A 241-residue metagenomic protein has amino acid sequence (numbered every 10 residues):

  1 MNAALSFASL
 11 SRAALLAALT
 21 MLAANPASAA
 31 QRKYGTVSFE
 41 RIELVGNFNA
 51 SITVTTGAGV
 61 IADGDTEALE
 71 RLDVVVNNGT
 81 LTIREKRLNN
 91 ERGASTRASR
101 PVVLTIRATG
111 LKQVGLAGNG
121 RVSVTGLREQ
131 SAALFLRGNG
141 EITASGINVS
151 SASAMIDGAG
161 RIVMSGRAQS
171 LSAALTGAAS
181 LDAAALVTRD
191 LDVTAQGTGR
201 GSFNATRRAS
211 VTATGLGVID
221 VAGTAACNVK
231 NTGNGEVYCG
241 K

Functional and structural regions predicted by a protein language model:
N2-S6, N25-A117, R121-L136, G146-M155 (+4 more regions): Acidic (Asp/Glu) and glycine-rich low-complexity loops/linkers that are typically intrinsically disordered
S11-A23: Bacterial N-terminal signal peptides
S123-V124, A144, A183, G201: Short, surface-exposed helix-loop/turn micro-motifs enriched in polar/charged residues
I162-K241: Short, surface-exposed interaction patches in beta-rich subdomains that mediate adhesion/assembly near membranes
